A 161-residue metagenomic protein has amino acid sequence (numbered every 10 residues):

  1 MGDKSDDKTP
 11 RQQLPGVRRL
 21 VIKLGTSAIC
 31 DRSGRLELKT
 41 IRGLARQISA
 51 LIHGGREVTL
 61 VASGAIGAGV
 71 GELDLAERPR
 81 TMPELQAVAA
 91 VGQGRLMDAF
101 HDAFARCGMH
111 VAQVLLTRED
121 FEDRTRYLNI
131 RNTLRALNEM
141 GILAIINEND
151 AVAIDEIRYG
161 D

Functional and structural regions predicted by a protein language model:
M1-D161: Nucleotide/pyrophosphate-binding catalytic subdomain
